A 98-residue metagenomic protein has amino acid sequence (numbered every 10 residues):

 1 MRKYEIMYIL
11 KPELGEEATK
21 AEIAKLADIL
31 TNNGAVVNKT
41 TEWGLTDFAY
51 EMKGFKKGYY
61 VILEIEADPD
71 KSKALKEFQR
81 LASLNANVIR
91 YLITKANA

Functional and structural regions predicted by a protein language model:
R2-A98: Structured, basic alpha/beta domains of bacterial-type, RNA-associated proteins
